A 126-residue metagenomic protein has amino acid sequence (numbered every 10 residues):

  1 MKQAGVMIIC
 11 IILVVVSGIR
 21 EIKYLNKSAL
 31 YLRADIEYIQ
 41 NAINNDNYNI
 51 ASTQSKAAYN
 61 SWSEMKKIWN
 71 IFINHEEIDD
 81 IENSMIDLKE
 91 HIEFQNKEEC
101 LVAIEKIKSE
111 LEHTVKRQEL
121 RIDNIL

Functional and structural regions predicted by a protein language model:
M1-Y38, N49-L126: C-terminal-biased regions
I39-N45: Terminal, regulation- and interaction-focused segments at domain boundaries
